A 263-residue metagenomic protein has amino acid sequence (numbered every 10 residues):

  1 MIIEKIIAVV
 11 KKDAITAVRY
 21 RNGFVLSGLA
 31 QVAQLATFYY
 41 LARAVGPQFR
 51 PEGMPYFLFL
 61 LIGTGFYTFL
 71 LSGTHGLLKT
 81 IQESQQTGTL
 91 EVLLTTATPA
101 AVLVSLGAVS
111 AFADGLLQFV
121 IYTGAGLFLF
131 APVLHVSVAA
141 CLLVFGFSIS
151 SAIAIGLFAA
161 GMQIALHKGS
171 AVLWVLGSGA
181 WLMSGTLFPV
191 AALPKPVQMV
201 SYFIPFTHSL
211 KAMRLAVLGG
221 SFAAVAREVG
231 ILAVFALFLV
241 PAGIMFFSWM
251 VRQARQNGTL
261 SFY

Functional and structural regions predicted by a protein language model:
M1-Y263: Hydrophobic transmembrane alpha-helices and immediately adjacent juxtamembrane helices of multi-pass inner-membrane
